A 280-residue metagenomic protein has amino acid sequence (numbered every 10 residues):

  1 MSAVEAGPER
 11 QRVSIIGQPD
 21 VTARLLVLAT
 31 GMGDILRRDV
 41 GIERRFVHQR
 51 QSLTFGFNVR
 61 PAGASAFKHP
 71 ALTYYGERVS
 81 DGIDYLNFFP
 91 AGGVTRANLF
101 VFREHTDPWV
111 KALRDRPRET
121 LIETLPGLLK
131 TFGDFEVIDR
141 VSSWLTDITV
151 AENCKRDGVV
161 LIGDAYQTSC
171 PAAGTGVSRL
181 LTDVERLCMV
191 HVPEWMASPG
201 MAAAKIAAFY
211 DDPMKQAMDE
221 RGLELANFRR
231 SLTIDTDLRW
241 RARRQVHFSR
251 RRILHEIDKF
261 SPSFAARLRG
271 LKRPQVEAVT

Functional and structural regions predicted by a protein language model:
M1-Q11: A conserved short coil-to-beta-strand element within the FAD-binding core of flavoproteins
A3, T22, Y85-N87, A151 (+1 more regions): Short, surface-exposed charged micro-motifs
Q11-V13, T95-R96: Hydrophobic residues embedded in beta-strands of well-ordered beta-sheets
I16-L25: Core beta-strand elements of the Rossmann-like FAD/NAD(P) dinucleotide-binding domain in flavoenzyme oxidoreductases
P19, A29-L128, I138: Conserved FAD-binding catalytic core of PHBH/FMO-like flavoproteins
V27, F55, V160-I162: Hydrophobic/aromatic beta-strand patches that form the interior of the parallel beta-sheet core in alpha/beta enzyme
H105-M196, M201: FAD/FMN-dependent oxidoreductases across multiple families
M189-T280: C-terminal helical "tail/cap" subdomain of flavin- and related membrane-associated enzymes
